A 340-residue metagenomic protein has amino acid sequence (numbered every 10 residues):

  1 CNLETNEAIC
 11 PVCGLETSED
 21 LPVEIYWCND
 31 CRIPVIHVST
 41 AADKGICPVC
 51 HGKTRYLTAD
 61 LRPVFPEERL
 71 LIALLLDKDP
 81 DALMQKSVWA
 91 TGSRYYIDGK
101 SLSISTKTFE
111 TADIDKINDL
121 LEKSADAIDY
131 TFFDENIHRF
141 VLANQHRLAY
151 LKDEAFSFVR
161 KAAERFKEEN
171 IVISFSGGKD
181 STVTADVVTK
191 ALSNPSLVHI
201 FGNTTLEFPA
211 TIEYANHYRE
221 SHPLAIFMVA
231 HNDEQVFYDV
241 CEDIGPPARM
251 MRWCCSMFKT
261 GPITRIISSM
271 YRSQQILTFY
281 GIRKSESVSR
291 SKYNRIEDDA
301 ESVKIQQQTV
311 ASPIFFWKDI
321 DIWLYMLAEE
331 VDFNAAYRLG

Functional and structural regions predicted by a protein language model:
C1-S174, K179-G340: Nucleotide-activated chemistry modules centered on ATP-dependent adenylation/adenylyltransferase
